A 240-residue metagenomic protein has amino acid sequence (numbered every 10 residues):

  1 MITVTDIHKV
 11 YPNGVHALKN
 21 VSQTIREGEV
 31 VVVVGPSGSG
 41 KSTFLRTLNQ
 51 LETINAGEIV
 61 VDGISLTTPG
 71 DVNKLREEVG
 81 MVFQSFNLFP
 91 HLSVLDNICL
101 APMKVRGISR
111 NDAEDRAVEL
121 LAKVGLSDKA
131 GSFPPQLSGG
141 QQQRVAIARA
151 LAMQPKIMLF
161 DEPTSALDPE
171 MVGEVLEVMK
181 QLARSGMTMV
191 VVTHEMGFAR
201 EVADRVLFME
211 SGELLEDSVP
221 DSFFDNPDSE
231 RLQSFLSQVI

Functional and structural regions predicted by a protein language model:
M1-P220: ABC family nucleotide-binding domain
E210-S211, D217, D221-I240: C-terminal boundary and immediately downstream tail of ABC-type ATPase nucleotide-binding domains
